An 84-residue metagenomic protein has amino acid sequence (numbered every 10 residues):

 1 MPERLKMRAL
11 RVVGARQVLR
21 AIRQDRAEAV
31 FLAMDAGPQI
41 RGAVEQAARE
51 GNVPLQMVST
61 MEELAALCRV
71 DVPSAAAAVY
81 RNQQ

Functional and structural regions predicted by a protein language model:
M1-E28, M34-G37: Ribosome large-subunit tunnel/peptidyl-transferase-proximal elements
Q17, Q24, Q39, Q46 (+2 more regions): Residue-identity detector for glutamine
R20, G42, A66: Alpha-helical elements of the RecA-like P-loop NTPase motor core of helicases
R23-A27, R49, R69: Signal for well-folded cores of large energy- and translation-related assemblies
R26-A29, P73-A75: Short, surface-exposed beta-edge/turn micro-motifs
A36-E62: Feature captures the catalytic cores and cofactor-binding loops of soluble hydro-lyases/lyases that act on carboxylate
V53-Q84: C-terminal structural segments of small proteins and small subunits
